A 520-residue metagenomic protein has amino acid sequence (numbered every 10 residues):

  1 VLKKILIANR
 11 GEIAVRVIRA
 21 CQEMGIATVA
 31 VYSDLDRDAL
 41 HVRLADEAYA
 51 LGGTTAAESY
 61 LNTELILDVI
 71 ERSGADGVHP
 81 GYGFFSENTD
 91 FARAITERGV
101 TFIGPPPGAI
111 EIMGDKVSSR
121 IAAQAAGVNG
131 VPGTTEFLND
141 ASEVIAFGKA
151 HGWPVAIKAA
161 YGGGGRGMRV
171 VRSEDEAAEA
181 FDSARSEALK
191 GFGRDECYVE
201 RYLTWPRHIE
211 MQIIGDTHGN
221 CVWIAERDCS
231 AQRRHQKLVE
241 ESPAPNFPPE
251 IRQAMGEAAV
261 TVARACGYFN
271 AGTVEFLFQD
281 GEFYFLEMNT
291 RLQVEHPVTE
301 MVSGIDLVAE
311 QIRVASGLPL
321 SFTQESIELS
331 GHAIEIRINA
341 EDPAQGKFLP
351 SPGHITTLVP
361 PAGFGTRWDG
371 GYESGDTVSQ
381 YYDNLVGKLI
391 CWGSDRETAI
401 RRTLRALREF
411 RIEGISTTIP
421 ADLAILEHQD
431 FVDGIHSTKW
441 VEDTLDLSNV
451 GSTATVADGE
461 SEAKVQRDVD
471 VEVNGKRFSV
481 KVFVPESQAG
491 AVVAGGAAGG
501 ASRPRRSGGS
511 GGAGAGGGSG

Functional and structural regions predicted by a protein language model:
V1-V274, F278-E295: N-terminal beta-alpha lobe that positions the nucleotide/phosphoryl donor in ATP/NTP-coupled carboxylate activation
A259, P297-P504, S510: Catalytic cores of soluble metabolic enzymes centered on carboxylation/carboxyl-transfer
G508-G520: Structured functional modules or segments
